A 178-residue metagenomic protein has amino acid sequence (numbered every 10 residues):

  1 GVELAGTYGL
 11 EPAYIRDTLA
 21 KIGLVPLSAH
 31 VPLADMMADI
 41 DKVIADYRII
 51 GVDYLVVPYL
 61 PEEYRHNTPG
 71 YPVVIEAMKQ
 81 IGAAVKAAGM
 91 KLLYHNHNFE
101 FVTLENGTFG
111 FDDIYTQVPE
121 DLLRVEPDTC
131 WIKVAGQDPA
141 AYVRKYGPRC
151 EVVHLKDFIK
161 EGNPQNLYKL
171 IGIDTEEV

Functional and structural regions predicted by a protein language model:
G1-V2, L27-A29, R65-N67, Q165-K169: A short, structure-level motif marking secondary-structure boundaries and short turns
G1-Y54, P148: N-terminal pre-domain/capping segments
V2, K86-E177: Acidic/histidine-rich catalytic cores of soluble enzymes
A5-L10, V31-M37, L60-P61, C130-D138 (+1 more regions): Short beta->alpha connector loops
A13, L33-V125, V134: Active-site acidic/histidine proton-transfer and metal-coordination neighborhood in alpha/beta enzyme cores
A20-V25, Y59-E62, E161-N163: A short alpha-helix capping/helix-coil boundary motif
